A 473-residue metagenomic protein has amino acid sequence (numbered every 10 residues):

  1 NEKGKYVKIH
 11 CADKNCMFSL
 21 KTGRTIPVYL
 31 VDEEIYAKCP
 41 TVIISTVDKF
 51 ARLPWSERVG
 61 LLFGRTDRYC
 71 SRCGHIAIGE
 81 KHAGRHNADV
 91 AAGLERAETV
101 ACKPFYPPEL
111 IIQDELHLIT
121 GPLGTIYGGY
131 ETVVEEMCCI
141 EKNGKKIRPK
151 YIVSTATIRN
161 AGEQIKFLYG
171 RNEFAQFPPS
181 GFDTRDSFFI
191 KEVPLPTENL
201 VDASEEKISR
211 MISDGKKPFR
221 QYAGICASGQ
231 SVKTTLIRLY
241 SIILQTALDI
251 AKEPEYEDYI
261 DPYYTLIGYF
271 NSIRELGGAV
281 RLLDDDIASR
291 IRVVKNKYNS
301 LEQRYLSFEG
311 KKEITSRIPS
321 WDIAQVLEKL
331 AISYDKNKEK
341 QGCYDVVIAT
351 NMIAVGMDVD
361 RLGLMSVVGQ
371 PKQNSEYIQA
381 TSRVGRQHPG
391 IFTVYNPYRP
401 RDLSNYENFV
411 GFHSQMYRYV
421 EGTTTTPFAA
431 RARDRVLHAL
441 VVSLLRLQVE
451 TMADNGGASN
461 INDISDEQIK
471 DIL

Functional and structural regions predicted by a protein language model:
N1-V31, G64-C102: Cys/His-rich short segments
P40, D48, L62-G84, C102-I140: SF2 helicase catalytic motif II
T41-F50, K338-A354: Conserved two-lobed SF2 helicase motor
E115-T125, V134-Q164, P179-S180: Conserved helicase ATPase motor motifs in RecA-like P-loop NTPase domains
P149, R159-F167, N172-D286: Conserved interdomain linker/interface between the two RecA-like ATPase lobes of SF2 helicase motors
I318-A349: Conserved helicase ATPase core of P-loop NTP-dependent helicases/translocases
C343, Q379, R383-R418: Conserved segment of the helicase C-terminal RecA-like domain
I353-G369, I391-V394: A short beta-strand element within the Helicase C-terminal
